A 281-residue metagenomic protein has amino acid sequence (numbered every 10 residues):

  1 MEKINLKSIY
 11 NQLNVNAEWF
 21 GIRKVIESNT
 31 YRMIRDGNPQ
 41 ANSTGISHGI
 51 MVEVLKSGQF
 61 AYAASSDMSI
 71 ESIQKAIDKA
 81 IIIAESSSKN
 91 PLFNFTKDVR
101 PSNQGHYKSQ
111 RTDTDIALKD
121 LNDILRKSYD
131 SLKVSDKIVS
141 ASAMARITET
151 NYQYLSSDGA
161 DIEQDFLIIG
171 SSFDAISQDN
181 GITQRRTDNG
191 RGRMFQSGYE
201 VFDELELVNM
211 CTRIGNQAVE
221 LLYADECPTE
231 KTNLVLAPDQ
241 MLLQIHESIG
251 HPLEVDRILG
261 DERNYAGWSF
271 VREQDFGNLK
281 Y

Functional and structural regions predicted by a protein language model:
M1-Y281: Active-site bordering "gate/hinge" segments that shape substrate access to catalytic or cofactor-binding pockets
